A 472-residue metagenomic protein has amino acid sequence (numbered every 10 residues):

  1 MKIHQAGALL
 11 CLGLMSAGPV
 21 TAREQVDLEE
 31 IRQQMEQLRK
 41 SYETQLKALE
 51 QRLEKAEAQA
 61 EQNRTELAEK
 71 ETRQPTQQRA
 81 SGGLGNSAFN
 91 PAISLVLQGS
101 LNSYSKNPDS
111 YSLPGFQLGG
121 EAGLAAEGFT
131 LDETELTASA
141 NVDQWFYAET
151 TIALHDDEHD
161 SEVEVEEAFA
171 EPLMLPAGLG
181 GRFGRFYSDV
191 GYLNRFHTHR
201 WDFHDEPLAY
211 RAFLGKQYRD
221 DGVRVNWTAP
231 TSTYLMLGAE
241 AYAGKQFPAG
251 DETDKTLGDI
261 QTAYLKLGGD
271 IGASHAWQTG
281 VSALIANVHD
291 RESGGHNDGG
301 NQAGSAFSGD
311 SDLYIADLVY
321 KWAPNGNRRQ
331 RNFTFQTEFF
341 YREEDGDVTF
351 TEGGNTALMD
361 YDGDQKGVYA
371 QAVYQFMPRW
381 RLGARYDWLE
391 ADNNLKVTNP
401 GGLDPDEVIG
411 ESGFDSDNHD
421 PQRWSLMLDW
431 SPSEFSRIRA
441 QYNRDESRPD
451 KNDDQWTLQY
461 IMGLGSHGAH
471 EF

Functional and structural regions predicted by a protein language model:
M1-A8: Bacterial N-terminal signal peptides that target proteins for export
S16-P19: N-terminal signal peptide c-region/cleavage motif recognized by signal peptidases
A22-L113, G119, Y234, Q459 (+2 more regions): N-terminal periplasmic/intermembrane-space "pro-region" immediately following the signal or transit peptide
Q37-L38, L46-L49, E57-Q59, R64 (+9 more regions): Residue-level detection of beta-strand scaffold positions
R73, L237-G238, P248-T253, R291-G294 (+1 more regions): A short secondary-structure junction signal
A80-A249, K255-A273, Q371-D392: Outer membrane beta-barrel
G123, F169-E171, D202, H275-F472: Outer-membrane beta-barrel pore domains
